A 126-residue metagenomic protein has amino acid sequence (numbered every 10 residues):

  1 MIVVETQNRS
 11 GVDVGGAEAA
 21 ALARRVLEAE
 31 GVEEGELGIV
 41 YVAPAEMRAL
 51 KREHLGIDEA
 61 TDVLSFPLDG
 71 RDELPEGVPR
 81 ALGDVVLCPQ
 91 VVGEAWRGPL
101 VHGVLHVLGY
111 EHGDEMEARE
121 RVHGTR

Functional and structural regions predicted by a protein language model:
M1-P99, V104-R126: An acidic/histidine-cluster motif and surrounding catalytic segment that typifies divalent-metal-assisted enzyme active
